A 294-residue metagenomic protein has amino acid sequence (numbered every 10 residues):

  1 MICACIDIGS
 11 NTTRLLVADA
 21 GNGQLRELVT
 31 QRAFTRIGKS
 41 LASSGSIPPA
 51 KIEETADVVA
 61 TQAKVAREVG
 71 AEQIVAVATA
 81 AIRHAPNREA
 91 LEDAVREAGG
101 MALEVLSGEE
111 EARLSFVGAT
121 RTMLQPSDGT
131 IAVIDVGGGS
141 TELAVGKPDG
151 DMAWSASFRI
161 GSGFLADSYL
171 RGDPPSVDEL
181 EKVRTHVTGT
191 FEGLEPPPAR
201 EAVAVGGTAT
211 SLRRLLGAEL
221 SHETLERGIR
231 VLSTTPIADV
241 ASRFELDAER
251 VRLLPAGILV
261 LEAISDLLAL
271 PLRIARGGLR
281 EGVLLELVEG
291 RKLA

Functional and structural regions predicted by a protein language model:
M1-C3, V17, S40-E68, A81-T130 (+1 more regions): Helical "lid/coupling" subdomains associated with nucleotide-phosphate turnover
M1-R26: N-terminal basic/disordered segments at the start of proteins
D7-T12, I134-S140, V205-T208, G278-L279: A short acidic Gly-Thr/Ser loop motif
G23-L28, G150-W154: Beta-strand initiation motifs
Q24-I37, V69: N-terminal glycine-rich anion-binding loops that anchor highly charged ligand groups
I74: Conserved ATP-binding/catalytic motifs of P-loop helicase motor domains
